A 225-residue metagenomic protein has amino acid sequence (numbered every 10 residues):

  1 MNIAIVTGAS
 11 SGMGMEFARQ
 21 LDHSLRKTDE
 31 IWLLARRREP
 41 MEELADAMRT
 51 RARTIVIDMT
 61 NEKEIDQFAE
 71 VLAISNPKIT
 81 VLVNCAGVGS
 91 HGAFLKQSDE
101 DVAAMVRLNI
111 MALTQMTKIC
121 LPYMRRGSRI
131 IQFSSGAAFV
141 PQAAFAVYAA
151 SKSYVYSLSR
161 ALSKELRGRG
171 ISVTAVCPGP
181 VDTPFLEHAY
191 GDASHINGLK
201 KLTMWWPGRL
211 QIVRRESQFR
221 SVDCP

Functional and structural regions predicted by a protein language model:
S10-S11: Conserved glycine-rich cofactor-binding loop
L25-E43: Conserved glycine-rich Rossmann-like NAD(P)H-binding loop of the short-chain dehydrogenase/reductase
C85-S90: Conserved NAD(P)H cofactor-binding loop of Rossmann-fold oxidoreductase domains
A93-F94, S98-A103: Substrate-binding pocket helix/loop in short-chain dehydrogenase/reductase
T117, S151: Active-site helix of classical SDR
S135: Residue(s) in the substrate-gating loop at a strand-loop-helix junction that position the organic substrate next
A175, A193-P225: C-terminal helical subdomain
